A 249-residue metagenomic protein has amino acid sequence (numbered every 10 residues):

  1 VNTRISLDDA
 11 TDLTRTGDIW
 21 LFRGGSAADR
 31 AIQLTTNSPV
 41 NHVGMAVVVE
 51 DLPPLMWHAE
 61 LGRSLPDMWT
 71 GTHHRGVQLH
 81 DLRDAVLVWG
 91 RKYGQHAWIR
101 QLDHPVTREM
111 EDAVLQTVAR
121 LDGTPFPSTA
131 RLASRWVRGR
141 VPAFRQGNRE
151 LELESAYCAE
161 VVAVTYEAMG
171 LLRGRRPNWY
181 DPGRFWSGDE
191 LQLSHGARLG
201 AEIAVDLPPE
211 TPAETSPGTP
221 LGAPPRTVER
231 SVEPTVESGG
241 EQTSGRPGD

Functional and structural regions predicted by a protein language model:
V1-E241, G245-D249: Cysteine-nucleophile amide-bond enzymes
